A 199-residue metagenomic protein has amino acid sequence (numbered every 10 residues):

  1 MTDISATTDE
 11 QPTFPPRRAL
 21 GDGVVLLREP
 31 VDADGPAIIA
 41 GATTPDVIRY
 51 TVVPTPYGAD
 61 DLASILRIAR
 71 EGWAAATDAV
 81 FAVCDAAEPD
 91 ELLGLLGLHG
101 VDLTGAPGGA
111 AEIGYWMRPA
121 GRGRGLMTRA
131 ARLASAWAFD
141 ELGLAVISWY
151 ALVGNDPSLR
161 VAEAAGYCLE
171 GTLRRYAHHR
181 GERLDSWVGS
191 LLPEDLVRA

Functional and structural regions predicted by a protein language model:
M1-D46, V80-A199: Acyl-donor (CoA/ACP) binding surface of acyl/acetyltransferases
P30, G58-D60, W73, L196: A short hydrophobic/aromatic micro-motif that marks alpha-helical segments and, especially, helix-coil
A42, T51, W73-A74: Hydrophobic residues in alpha-helical segments
I48-I68, A79-F81: Conserved GNAT-fold acetyl-CoA-binding loop/helix
I68-A69, W137: A generic secondary-structure signal
E71-T77, Y167: Short loop/turn motifs at secondary-structure junctions and domain boundaries
